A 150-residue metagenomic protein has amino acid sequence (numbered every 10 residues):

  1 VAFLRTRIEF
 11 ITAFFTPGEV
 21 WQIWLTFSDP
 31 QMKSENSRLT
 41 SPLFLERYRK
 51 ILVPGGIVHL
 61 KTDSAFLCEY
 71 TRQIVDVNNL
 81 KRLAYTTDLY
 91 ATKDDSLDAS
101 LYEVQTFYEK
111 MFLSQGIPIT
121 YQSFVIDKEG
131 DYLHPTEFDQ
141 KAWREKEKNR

Functional and structural regions predicted by a protein language model:
V1-Q22: S-adenosyl-L-methionine
F10, Q31, F66: Feature marks short, surface-exposed loop/turn motifs that line or immediately flank catalytic pockets and channel
F14, V20-L39: A short SAM/SAH-binding and catalytic strip from SAM-dependent methyltransferases
S34-S37, L60-N78: Conserved class I S-adenosyl-L-methionine
R38-I57: A short glycine-rich, Lys/Arg-flanked "PGG" loop and its adjoining helix->strand segment in the class I
L43-R49, E69-T92: Conserved Class I S-adenosyl-L-methionine
Y85-R150: SAM/dcSAM-binding transferase cores
